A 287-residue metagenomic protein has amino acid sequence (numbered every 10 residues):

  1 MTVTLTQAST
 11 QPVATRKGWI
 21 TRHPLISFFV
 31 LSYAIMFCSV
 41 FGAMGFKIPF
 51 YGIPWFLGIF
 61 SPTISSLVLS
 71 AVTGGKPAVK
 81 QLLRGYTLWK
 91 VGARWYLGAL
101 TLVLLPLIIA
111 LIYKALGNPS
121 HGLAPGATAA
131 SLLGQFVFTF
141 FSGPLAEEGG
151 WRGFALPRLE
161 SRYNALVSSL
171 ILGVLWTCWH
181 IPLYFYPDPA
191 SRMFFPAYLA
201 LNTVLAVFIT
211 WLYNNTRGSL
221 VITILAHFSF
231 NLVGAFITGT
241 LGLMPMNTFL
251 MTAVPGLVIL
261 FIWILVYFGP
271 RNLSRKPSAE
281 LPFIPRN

Functional and structural regions predicted by a protein language model:
T2-P144, F194, N214, A235-N287: Specific transmembrane helices
S27, W95, V167-S168, V221-I222: Residue-level recognition of membrane-helix boundary sites in multi-pass small-molecule transporters
C38, L145-G150, F154-A155, L159 (+4 more regions): Active-site His/Glu-centered metal-binding helix of metallohydrolases
I108, S142, A155, F208-I209: Hydrophobic/aromatic residues in alpha-helical transmembrane segments
A146-G173, P187, N214-S219: Membrane-interface helix/loop boundary segments of multi-pass membrane proteins
S169, A190-N202: A loop-to-helix transmembrane entry motif
S169-L175, V221-N231: Central hydrophobic cores of alpha-helical transmembrane segments in multi-pass integral membrane proteins
T203-N215: Alpha-helical transmembrane segments in multipass membrane proteins, preferentially the mid-helix core
